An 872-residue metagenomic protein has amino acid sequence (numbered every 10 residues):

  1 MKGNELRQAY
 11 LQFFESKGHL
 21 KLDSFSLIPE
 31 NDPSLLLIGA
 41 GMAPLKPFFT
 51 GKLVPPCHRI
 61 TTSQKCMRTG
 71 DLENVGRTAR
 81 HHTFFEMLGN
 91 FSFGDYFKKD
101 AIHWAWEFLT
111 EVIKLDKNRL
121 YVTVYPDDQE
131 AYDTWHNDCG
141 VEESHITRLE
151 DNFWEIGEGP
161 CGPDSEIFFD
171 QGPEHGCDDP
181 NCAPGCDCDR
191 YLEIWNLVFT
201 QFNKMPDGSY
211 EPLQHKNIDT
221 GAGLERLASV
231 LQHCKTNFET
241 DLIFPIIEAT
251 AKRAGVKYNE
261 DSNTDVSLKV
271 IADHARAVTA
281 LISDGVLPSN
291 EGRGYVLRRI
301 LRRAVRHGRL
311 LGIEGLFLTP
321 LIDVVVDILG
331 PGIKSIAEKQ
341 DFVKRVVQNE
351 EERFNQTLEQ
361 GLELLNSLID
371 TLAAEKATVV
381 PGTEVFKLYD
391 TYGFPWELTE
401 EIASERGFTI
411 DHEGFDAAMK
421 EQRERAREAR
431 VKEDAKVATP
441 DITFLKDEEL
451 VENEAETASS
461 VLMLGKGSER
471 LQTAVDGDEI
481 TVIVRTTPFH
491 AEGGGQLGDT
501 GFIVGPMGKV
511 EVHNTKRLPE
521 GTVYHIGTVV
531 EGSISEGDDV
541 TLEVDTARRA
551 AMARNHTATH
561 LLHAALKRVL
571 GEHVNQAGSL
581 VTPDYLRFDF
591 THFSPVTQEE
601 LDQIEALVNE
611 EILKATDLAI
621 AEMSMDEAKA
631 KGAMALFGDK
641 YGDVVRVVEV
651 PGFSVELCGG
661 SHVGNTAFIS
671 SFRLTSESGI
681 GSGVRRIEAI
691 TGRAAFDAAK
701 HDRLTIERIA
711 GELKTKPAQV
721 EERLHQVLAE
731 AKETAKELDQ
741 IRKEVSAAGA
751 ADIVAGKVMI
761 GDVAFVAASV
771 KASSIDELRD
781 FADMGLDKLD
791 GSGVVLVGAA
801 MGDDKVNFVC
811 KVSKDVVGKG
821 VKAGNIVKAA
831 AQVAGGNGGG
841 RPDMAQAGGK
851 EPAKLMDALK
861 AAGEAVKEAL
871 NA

Functional and structural regions predicted by a protein language model:
M1-A872: A glycine- and charged-residue-rich anion-binding loop/surface
